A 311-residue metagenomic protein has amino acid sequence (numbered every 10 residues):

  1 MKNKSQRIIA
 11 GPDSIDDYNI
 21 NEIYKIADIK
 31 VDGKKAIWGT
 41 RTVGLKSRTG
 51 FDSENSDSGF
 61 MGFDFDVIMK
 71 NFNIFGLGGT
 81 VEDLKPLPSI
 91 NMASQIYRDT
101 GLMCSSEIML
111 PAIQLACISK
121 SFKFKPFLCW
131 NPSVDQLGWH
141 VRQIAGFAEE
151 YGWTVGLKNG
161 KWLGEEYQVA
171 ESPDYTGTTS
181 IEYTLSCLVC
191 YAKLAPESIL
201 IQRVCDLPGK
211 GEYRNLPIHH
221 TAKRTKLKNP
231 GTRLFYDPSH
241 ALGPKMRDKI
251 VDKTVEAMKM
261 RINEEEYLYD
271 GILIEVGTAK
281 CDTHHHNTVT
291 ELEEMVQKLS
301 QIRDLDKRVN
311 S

Functional and structural regions predicted by a protein language model:
M1-K2, D16-Y18, E22, S56-D64 (+5 more regions): General structural signal for secondary-structure boundaries
M1-S14, T42-S53, K228-S239: N-terminal small/glycine-rich loop or linker at the start of catalytic domains across soluble metabolic enzymes
K2, K34-K35: Intrinsic low-complexity, intrinsically disordered segments enriched in polar/basic residues
R7, A27-K30: N-terminal glycine-rich anion-binding loop in soluble enzyme alpha/beta folds
S14-I20, K25, K35-F147, W153: Active-site beta->alpha loop and helix N-cap motifs at the rims of alpha/beta catalytic domains
K123-K125, W130-I302, D306: Catalytic alpha/beta core domains of metabolic enzymes, predominantly
R308-S311: C-terminal extensions of enzymes
